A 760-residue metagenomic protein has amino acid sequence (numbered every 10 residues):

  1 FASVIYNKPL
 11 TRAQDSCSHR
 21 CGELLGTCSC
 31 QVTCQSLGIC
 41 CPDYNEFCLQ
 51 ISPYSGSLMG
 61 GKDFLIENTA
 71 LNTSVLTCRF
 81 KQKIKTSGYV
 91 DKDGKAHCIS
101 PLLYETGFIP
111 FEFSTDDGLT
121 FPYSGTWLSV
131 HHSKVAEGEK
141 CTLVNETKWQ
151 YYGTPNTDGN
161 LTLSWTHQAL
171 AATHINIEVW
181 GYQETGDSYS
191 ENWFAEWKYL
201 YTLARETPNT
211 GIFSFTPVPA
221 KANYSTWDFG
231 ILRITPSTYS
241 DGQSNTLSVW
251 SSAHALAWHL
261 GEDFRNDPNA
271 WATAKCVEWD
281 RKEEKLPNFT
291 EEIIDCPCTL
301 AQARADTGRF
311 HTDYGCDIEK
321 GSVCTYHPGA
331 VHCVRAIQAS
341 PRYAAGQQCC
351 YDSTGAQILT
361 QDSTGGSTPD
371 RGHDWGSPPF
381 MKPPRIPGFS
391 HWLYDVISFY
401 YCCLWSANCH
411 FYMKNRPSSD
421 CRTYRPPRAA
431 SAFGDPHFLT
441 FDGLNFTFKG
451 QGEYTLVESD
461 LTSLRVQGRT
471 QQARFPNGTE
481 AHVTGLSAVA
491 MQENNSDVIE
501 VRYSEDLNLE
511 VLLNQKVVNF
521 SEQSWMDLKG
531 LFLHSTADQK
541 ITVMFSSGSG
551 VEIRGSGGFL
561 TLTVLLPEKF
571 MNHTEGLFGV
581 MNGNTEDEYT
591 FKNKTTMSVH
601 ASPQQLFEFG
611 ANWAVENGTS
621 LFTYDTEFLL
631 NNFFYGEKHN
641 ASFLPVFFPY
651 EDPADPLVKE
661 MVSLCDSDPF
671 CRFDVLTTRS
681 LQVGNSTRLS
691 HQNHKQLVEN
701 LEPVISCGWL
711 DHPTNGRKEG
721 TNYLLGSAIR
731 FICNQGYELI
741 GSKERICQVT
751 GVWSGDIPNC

Functional and structural regions predicted by a protein language model:
F1-C17, C48-I51, G118-T120: N-terminal signal peptide
G22-E23, C28, V32-P42, L286-F289 (+6 more regions): Extracellular, cysteine-rich, disulfide-stabilized repeat modules with beta-strand cores
S29, Q35-C48, A344-C350, M413-P426 (+4 more regions): Short, disulfide-bonded extracellular cysteine-rich repeat modules
S52-S57, E146-P155, H167, R717-N722: Short beta-strand segments of immunoglobulin-like
G56, G60-T73, F80, S164-A169 (+1 more regions): A short glycine/threonine-centered beta-strand motif
S57-L65, D93, N156-T162, L725-A728: Short coil/turn motif common to extracellular beta-sandwich-like domains
R79-T86, V90-K95, P101-S706, N734: Extracellular/secreted glycoprotein ectodomains characterized by long, lumenal stretches of O-glycosylated
L701-C760: Conserved N-terminal submotifs of small, disulfide-stabilized extracellular modules
